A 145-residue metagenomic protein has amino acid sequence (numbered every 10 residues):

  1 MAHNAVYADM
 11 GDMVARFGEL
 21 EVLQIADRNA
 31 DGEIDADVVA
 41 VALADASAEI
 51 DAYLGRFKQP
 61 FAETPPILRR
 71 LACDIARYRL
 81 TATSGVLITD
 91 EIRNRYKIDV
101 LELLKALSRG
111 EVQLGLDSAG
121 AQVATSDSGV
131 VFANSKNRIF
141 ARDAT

Functional and structural regions predicted by a protein language model:
M1-L68, S126-T145: Conserved short "hinge" loops at termini or chain/domain junctions
I67-Y78: Core structural elements
Y78-T145: Short loop/turn elements at secondary-structure junctions
